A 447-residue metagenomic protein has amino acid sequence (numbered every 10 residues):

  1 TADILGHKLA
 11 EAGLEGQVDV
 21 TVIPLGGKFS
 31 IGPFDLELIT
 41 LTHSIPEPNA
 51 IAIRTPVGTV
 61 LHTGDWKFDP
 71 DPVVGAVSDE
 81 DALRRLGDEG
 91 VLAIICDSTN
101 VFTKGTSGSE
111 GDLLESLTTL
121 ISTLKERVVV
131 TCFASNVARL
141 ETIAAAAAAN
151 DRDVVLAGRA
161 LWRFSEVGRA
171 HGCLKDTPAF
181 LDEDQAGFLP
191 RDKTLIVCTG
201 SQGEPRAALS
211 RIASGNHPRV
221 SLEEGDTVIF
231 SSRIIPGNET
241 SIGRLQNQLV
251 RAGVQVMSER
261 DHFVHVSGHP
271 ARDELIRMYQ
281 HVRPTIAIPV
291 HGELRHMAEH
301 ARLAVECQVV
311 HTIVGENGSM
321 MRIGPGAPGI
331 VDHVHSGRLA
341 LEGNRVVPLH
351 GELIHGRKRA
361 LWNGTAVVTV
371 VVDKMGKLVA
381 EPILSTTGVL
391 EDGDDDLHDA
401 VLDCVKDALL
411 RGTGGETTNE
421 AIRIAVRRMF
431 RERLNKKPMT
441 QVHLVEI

Functional and structural regions predicted by a protein language model:
T1-L189, A207-S221, T240-R244: His/Asp/Glu-rich metal-coordinating catalytic cores of metallo-dependent phosphodiesterases/hydrolases acting on
A145, A149, V167-L174, P178-I447: C-terminal regulatory/interaction regions
